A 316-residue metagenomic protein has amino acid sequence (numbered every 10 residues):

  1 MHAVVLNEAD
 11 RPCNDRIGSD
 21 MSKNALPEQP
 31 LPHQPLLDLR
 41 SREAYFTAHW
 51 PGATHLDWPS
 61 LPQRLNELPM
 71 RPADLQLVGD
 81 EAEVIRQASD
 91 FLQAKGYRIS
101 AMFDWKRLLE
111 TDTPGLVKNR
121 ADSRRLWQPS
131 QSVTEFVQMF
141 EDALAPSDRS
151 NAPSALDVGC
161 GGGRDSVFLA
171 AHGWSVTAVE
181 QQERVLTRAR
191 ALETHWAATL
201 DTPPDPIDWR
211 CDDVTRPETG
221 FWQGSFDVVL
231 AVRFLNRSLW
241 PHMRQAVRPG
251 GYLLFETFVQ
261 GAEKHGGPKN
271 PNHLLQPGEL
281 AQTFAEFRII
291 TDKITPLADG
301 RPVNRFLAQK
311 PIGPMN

Functional and structural regions predicted by a protein language model:
H2-A3, N7-P12, R16-K23, L31-P35 (+3 more regions): Rhodanese-like catalytic fold shared by cysteine-dependent sulfurtransferases and DSP/PTP-type phosphatases
A152-G161: Conserved class I S-adenosyl-L-methionine
S175-E180: Conserved SAM-binding motif I beta-strand of class I
Q182-R184: Conserved SAM/SAH-binding beta-strand->alpha-helix loop
A198-R216: Conserved SAM-binding strand-loop segment of SAM-dependent methyltransferases
T219-V228: A short acidic, Gly/Pro-enriched loop at the edge of an enzyme's catalytic core that lines a small-molecule cofactor
G251-A262: Conserved beta-strand signature within the Rossmann-like core of class I S-adenosyl-L-methionine
I294-N316: Core SAM-dependent methyltransferase catalytic element
